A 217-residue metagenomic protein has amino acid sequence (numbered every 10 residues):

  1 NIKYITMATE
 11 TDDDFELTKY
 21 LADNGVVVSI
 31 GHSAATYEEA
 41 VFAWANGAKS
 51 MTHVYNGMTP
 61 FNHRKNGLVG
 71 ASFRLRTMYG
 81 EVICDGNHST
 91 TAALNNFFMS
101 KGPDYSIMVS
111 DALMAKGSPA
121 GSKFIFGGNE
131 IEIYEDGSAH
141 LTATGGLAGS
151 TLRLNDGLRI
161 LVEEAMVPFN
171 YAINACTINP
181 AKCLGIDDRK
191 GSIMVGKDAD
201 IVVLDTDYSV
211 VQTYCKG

Functional and structural regions predicted by a protein language model:
N1-A120: Active-site core of metal-dependent hydrolases
F15-E16, V195, D207: Serine/threonine-rich low-complexity intrinsically disordered regions
G67-V82, G86, F98-L204: His/Asp/Glu-enriched, well-ordered alpha-helical/loop segment that forms or immediately abuts the divalent-metal
Y208-Y214: Short, Lys/Arg- and Gly-enriched loop/turn segments at beta-strand edges
